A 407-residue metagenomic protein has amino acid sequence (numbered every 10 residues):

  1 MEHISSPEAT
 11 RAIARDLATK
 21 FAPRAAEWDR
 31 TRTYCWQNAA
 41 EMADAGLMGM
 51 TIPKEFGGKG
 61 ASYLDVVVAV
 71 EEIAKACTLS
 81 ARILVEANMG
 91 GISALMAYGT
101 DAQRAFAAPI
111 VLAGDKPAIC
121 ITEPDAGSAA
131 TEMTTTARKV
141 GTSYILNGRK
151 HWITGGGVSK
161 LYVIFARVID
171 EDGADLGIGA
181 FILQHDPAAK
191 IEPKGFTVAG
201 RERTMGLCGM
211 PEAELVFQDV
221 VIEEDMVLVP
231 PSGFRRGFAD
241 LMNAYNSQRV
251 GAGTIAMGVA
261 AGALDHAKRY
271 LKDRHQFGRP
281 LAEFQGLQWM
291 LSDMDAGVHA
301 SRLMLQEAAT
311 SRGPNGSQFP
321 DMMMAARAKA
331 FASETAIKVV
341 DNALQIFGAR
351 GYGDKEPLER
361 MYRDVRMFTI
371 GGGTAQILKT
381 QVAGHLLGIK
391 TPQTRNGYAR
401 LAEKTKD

Functional and structural regions predicted by a protein language model:
M1-C77, E86, Y98-A102, A113-G114 (+3 more regions): Alpha-helical interface subdomain recognition
A61, A129-T131, G155-S159, A174-G177 (+1 more regions): Short glycine/proline-enriched turns and hinge-like loops at secondary-structure junctions
M89-A97: Helix-loop "lid/cap" segments that line or gate small-molecule binding pockets
A113-T122: A short, Trp-centered hydrophobic/proline-enriched beta-strand micro-motif
A126-A129, Y144, I153: Hydrophobic, small-residue-rich alpha-helical packing segments that form membrane-like cores
T134, A189-V220: Flexible, small-/acidic-enriched active-site or ligand-binding loops
N147-T197: A short core secondary-structure module
Q218-A239: Long, acidic (Asp/Glu-rich), low-complexity accessory segments flanking structured domains
